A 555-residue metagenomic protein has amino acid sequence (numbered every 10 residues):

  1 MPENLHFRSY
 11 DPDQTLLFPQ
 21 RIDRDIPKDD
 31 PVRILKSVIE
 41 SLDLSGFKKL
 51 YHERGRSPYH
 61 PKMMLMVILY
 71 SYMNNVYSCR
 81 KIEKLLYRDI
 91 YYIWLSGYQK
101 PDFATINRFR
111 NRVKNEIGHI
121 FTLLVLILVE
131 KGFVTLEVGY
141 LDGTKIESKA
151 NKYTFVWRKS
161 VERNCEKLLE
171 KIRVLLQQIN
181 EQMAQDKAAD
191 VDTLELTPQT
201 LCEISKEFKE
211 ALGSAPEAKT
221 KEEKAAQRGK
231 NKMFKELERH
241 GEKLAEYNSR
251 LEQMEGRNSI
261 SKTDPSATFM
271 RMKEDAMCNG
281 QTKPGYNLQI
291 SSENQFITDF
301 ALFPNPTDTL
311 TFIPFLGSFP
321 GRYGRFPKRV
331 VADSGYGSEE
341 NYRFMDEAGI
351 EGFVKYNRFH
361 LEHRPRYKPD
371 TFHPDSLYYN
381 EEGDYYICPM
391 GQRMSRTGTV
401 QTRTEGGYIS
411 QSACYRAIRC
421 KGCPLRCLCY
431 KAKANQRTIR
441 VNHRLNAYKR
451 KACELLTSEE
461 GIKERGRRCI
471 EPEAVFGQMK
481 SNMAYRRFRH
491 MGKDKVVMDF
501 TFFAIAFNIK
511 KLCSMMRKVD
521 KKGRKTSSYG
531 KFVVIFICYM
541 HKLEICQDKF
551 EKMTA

Functional and structural regions predicted by a protein language model:
M1-R33: Hydrophobic alpha-helical membrane-insertion signals
E3, R8-S9, I68, N75-R88 (+1 more regions): Anion-binding and metal-coordination hotspots
P27-L69: Basic, short loop/linker segments at the boundary and entry of helix-turn-helix/winged-helix-like folds
L42-D43, Y72-N75, I90: Short alpha-helix boundary/capping elements
Y92-G97: Secretory-pathway/luminal and periplasmic proteins that interact with or process carbohydrate-rich
